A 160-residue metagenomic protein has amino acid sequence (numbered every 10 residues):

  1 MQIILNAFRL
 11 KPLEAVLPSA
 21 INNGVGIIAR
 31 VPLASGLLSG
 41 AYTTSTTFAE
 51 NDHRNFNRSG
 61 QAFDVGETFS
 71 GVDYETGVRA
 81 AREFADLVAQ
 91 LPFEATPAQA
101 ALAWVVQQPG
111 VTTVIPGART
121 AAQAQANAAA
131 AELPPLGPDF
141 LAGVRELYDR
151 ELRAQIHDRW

Functional and structural regions predicted by a protein language model:
M1-D149, R159-W160: Beta/alpha (TIM)-barrel catalytic core signal, keyed to glycine-rich beta->alpha loops juxtaposed to Asp/Glu that bind
A154: Substrate/cofactor-recognition hotspot
